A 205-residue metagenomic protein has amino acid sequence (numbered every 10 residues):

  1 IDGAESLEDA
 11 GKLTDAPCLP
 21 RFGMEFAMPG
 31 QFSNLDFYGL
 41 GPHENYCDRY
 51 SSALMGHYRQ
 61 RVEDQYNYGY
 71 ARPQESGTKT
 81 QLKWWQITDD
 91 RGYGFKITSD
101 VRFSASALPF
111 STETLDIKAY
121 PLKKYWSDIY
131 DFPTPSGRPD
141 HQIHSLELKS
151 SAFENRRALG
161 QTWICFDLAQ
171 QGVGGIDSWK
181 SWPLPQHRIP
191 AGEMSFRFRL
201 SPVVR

Functional and structural regions predicted by a protein language model:
I1-R205: Beta-strand/loop-rich accessory regions of lumenal/periplasmic or secreted enzymes, predominantly carbohydrate-active
